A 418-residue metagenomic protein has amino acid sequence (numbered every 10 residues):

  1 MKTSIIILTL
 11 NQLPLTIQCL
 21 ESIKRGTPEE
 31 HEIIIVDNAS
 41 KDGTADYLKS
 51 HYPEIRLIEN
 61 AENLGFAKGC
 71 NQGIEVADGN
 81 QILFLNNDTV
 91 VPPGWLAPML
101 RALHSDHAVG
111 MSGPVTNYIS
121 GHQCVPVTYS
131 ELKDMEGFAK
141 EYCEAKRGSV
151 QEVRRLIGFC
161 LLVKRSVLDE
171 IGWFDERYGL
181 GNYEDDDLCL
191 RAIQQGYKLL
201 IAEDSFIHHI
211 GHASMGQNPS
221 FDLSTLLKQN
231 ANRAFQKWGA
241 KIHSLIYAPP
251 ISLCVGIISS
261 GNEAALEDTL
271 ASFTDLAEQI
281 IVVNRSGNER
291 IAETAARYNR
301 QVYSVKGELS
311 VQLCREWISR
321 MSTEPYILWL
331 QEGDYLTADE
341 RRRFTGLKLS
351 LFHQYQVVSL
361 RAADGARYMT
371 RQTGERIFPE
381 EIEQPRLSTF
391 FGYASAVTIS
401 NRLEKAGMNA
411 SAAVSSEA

Functional and structural regions predicted by a protein language model:
M1, G110-M111, E131-E152, I157 (+5 more regions): C-terminal, non-catalytic tails of nucleotide-sugar-dependent glycosyltransferases
K2-S4, E32, D187, S252-C254: Cell-envelope/extracellular polymer assembly enzymes that use nucleotide-activated donors
E21-E30, A271-Q279: Short, acidic, metal-binding catalytic loop of nucleotide-sugar glycosyltransferases
D37-D46, E62, N262-E263, S272 (+3 more regions): A conserved acidic beta->alpha catalytic loop
E59-A77, K306-S322: Glycine-rich, basic loop-to-helix element that forms the pyrophosphate-binding segment of sugar-nucleotide handling
T89-T128, Y335-G365: Conserved donor NDP-sugar-binding/catalytic core segment of glycosyltransferases
K133-E141, E152, L162-V163, D186 (+4 more regions): Catalytic-site signature of metal-activated, phosphate-bearing donor transferases, centered on the GT-A/GT-A-like
V153-L161, R165-H208, D222, E381-L387: Donor nucleotide-sugar recognition loop
